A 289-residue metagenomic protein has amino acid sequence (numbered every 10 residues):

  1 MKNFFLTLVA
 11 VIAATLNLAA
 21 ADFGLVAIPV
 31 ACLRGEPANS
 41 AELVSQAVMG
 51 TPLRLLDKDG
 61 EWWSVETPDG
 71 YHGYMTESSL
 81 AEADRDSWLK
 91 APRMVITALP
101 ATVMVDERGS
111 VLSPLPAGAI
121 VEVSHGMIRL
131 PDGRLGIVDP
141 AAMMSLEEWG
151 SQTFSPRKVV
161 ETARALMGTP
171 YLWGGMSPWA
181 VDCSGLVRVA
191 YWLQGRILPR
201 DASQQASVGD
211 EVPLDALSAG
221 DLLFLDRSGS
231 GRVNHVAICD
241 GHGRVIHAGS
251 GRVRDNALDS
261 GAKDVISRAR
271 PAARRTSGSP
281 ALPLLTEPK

Functional and structural regions predicted by a protein language model:
M1-F4: Positively charged n-region of N-terminal signal peptides that target proteins for export
L6-N17: Bacterial N-terminal signal peptides
D22, A38, P52-R54, D59 (+2 more regions): Boundary regions of SH3-family modules and the immediately adjacent low-complexity/disordered segments in eukaryotic
D22-L33, L89-T102, A190-S203, D240-G241: Short, basic/aromatic beta-hairpin or loop at an interaction surface
A41-V44, T153-R157, S177-D182: Soluble non-cytosolic domains of exported or imported proteins
A47, L115, A216-S218: Short, well-ordered loop/turn sites that connect or cap secondary structure elements
S110, M144-L146, D210, N234 (+1 more regions): Aromatic- and glycine-rich peptidoglycan recognition patches
P170-A219: Catalytic cysteine-centered active-site loop
